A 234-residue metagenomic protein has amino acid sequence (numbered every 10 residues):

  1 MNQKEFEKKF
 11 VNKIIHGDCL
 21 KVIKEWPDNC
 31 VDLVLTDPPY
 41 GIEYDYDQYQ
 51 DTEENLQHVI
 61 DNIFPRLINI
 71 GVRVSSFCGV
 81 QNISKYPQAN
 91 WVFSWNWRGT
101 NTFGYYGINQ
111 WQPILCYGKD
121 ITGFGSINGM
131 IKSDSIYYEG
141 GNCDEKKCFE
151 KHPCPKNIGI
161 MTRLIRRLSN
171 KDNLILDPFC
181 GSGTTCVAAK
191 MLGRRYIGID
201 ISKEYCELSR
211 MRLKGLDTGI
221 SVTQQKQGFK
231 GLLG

Functional and structural regions predicted by a protein language model:
N2-F10, R210-Q225: Short, conserved SAM-binding/catalytic segment of Class I S-adenosyl-L-methionine-dependent methyltransferases
Q3-E207: Core catalytic lobe of class I
H16-K21, K226-L232: Conserved SAM/SAH-binding loop
I127-N128, I220-K230: Short, flexible loop/turn segments with low-complexity composition
L176, G215-T218, G234: Generic detector of low-complexity/intrinsically disordered segments and short hydrophobic N-terminal stretches
A188, R212-L213, L232-L233: Short amphipathic alpha-helical patches
